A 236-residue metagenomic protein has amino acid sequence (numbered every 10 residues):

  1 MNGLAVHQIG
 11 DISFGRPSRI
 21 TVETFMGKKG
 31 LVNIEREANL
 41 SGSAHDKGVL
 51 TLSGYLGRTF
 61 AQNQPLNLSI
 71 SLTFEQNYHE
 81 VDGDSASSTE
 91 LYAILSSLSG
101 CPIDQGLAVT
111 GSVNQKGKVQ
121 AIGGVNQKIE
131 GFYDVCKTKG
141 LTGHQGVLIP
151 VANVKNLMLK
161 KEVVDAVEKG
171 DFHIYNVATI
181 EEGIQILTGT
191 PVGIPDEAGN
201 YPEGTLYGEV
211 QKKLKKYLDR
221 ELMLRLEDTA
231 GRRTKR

Functional and structural regions predicted by a protein language model:
M1-Q8: Flexible, glycine/threonine-enriched loop-and-boundary segments that flank and lead into catalytic domains of large
V6, R16-L40, A44-R236: Peripheral, non-AAA+ core regions of ATP-driven protein-machinery
I12-F14: A short catalytic or substrate-binding loop motif that flags glycine-/basic-rich loops and adjacent residues that bind
